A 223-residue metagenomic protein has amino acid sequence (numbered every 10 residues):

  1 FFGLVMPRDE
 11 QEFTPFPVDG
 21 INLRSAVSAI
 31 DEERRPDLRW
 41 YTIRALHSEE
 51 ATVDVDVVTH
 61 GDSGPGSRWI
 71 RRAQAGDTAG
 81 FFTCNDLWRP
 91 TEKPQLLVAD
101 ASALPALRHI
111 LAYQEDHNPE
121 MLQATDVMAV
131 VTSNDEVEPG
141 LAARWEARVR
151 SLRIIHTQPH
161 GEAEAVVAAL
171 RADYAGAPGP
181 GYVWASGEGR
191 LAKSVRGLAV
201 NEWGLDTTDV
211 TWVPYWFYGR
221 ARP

Functional and structural regions predicted by a protein language model:
F1-P223: Extended, composition-driven regions rather than compact fold-specific motifs
